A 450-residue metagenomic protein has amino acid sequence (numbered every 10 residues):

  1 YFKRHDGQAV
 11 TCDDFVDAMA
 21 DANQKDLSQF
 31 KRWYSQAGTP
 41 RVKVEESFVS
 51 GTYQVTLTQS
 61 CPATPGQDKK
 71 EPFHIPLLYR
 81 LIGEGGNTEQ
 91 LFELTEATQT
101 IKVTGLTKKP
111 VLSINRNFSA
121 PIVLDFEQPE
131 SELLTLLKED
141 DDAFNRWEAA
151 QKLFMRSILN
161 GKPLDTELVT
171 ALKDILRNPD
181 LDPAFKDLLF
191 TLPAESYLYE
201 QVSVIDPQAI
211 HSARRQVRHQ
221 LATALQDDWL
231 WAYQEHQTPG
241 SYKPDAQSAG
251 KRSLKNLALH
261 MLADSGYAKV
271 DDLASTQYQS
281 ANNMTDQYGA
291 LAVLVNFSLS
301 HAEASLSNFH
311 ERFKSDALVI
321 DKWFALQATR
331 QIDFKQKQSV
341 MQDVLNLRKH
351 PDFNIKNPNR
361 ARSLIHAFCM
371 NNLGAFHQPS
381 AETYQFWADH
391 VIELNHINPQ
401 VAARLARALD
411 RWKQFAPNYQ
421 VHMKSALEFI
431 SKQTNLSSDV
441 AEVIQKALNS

Functional and structural regions predicted by a protein language model:
Y1-R4, V10-P40: Catalytic cores of secreted or luminal carbohydrate-active enzymes
F2, T104-S450: Long, ordered, helix-rich scaffold segments
Q8-V16, P40-E46, D286, V319-D321 (+1 more regions): Short amphipathic alpha-helical segments at helix boundaries and their inter-helical linkers
M19-A20, V44, L294: Alpha-helix C-terminal capping segments
D26-Q29, T39-N115: Beta-strand-rich binding/interaction modules
D26-S35, T88, V123-F126, Y199-Q201: Short, charged, low-hydrophobicity "junction" segments
S35-Q36, I75-L77, L124-F126, L192: Generic structural "secondary-structure junction" signal
